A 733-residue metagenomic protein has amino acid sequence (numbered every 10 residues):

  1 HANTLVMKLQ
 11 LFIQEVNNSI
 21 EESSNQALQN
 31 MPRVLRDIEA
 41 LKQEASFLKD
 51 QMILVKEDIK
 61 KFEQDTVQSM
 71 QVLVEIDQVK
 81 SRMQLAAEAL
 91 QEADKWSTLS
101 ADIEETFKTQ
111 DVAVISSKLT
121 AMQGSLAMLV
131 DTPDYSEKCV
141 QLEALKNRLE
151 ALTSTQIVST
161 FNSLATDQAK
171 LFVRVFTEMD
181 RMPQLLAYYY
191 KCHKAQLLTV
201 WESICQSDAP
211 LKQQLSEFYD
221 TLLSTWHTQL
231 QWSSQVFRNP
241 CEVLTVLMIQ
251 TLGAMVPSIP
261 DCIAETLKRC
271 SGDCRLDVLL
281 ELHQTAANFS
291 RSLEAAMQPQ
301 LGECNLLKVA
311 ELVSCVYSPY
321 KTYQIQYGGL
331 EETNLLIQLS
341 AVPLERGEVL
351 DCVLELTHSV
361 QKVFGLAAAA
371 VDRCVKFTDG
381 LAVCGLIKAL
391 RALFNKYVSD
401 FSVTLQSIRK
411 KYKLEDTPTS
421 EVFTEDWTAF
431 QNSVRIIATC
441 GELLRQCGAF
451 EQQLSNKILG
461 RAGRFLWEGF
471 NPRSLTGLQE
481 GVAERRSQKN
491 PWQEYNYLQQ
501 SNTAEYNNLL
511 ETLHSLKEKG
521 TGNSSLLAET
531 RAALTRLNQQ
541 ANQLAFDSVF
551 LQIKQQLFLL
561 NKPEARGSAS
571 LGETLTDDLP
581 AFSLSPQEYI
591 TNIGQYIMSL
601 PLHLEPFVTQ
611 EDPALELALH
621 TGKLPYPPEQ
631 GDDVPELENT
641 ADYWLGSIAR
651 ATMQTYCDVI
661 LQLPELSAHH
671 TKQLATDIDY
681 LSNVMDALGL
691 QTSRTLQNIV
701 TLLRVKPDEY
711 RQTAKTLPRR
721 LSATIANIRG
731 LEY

Functional and structural regions predicted by a protein language model:
A2-A209, Q213, T221, T225 (+8 more regions): Extended alpha-helical scaffold segments
S159-Y733: Extended helix-rich, non-globular scaffold segments
